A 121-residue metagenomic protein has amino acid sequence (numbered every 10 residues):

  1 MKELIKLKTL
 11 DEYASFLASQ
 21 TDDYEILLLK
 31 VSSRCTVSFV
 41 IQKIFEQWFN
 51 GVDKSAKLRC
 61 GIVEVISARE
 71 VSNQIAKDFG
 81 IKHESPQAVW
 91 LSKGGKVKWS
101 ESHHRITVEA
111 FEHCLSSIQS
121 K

Functional and structural regions predicted by a protein language model:
M1-Y24, C114-K121: N-terminal leader/targeting and pre-domain segments
L7, K30, S55-S72: Thiol-based oxidoreductase modules, predominantly thioredoxin-like and allied folds used for disulfide exchange
S15-V52: Local sequence-structure signature of Cys/Sec-based thiol-disulfide redox active-site neighborhoods
F49-K54, A110-E112: Short cysteine/histidine-rich metal-coordination sites, predominantly Zn2+-binding motifs
N73-K77: Short, basic/aromatic recognition patches
F79-K82: Short loop/turn motifs at secondary-structure junctions and domain boundaries
E84, W90-K121: Non-catalytic, surface beta->alpha helical segment in thiol-disulfide oxidoreductase systems
